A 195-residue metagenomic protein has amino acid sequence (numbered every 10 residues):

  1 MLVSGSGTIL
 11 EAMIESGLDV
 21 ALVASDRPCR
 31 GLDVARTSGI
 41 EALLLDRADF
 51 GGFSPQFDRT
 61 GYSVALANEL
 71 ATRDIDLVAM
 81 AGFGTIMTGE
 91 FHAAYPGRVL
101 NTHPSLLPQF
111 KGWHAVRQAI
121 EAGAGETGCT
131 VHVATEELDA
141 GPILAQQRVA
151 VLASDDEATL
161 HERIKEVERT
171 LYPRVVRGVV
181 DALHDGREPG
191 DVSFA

Functional and structural regions predicted by a protein language model:
M1-A195: One-carbon transfer enzymes
